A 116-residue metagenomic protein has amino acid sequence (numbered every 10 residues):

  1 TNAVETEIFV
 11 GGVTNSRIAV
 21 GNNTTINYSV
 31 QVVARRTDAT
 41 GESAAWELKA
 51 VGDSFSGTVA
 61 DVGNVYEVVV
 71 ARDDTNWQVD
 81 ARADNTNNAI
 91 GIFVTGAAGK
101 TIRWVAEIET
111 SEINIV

Functional and structural regions predicted by a protein language model:
T1-I26, V33-A44, G57-N64, V70-T101 (+1 more regions): Surface-exposed ligand/attachment interfaces on beta-rich extracellular proteins
A45-S54: Short beta-strand elements
K100-I108: Edge beta-strands of jelly-roll/beta-sandwich modules across compartments, strongly enriched in secreted/luminal
T110-E112: Non-catalytic surface loops within mature trypsin-like serine protease
